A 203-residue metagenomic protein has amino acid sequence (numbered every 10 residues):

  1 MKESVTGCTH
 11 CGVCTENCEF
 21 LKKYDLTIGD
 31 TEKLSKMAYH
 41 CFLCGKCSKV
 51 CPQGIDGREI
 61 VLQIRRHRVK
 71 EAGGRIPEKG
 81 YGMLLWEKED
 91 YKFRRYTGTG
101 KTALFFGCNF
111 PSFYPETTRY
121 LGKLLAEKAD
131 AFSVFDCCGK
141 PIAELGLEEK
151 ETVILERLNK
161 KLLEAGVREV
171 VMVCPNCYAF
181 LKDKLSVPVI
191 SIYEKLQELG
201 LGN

Functional and structural regions predicted by a protein language model:
K2-V5, L21-V173, Y178-V187: Iron-sulfur-cluster electron-transfer modules
V5-T9, E16-C18, L201-N203: Redox cofactor-anchoring modules in respiratory/redox and cofactor-processing assemblies
T9-G12, G45: Conserved active-site region of classical short-chain dehydrogenase/reductase
P188-N203: Short, flexible loop segments at boundaries between secondary-structure elements
